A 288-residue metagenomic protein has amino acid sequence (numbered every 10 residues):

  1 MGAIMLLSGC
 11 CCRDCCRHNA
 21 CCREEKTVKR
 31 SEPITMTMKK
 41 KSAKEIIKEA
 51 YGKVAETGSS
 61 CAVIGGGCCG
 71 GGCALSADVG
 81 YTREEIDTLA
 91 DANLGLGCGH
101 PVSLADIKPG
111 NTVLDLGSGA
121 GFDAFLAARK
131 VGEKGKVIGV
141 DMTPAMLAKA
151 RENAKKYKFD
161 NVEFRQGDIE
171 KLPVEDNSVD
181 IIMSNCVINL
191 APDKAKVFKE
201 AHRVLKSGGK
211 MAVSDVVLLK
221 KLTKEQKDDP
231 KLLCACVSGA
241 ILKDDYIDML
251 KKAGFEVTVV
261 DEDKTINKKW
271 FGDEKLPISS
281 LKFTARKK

Functional and structural regions predicted by a protein language model:
G71-T112, F122-L126, K130: Conserved alpha-helix/loop element of class I SAM-dependent methyltransferases that forms part of the SAM/SAH-binding
P109, E170-I181: A short acidic, Gly/Pro-enriched loop at the edge of an enzyme's catalytic core that lines a small-molecule cofactor
V113, I182-M183: Hydrophobic beta-strand segment of the Class I
T143-A145: Conserved SAM/SAH-binding beta-strand->alpha-helix loop
Y157-E170: Conserved SAM-binding strand-loop segment of SAM-dependent methyltransferases
A195-K210: A short glycine-rich, Lys/Arg-flanked "PGG" loop and its adjoining helix->strand segment in the class I
L218-V237: Short, glycine-/aromatic-enriched active-site segment of Class I SAM-dependent methyltransferases
S238-G254, T258-V260: Short alpha-helix
